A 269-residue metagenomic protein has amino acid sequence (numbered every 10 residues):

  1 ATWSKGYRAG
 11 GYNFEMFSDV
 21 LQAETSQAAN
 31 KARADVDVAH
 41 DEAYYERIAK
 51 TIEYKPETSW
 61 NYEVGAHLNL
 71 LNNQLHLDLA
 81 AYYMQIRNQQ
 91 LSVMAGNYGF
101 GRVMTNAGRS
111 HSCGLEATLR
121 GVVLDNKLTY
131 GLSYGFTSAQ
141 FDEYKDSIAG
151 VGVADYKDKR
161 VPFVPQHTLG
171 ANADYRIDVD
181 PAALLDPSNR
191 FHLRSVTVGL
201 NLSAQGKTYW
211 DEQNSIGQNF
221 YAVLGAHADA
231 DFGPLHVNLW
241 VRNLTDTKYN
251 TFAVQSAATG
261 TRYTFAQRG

Functional and structural regions predicted by a protein language model:
A1, V64-L68, A117-G121, L132 (+5 more regions): Residues on the lipid-exposed face of transmembrane beta-strands in outer-membrane beta-barrel proteins
T2, G10-D19, Q89-V93, D142-G150 (+4 more regions): Outer-membrane beta-barrel and related beta-rich outer-membrane complex signature in Gram-negative bacteria
Y7, N126, F191-H192, S203-D211 (+1 more regions): C-terminal beta-signal and adjacent terminal beta-strands/loops of Gram-negative outer-membrane beta-barrel proteins
Y7-R33, V151-G152, T264: A surface-exposed, glycine/aromatic-enriched loop/edge motif typical of exported proteins
T25-V103, H111-C113, L128, G135 (+1 more regions): Membrane-embedded beta-barrel scaffold of Gram-negative outer-membrane proteins
R33, A43-T51, N97-M104, V151-K157 (+3 more regions): Extracytoplasmic loops and strand-loop junctions of Gram-negative outer membrane beta-barrel proteins
T58-Y62, H111-L115, F163-L169, R194 (+3 more regions): Residues that define the transmembrane beta-barrel architecture of outer-membrane proteins
Q74-R87, V103-D211: Gram-negative outer-membrane beta-barrel transporters
